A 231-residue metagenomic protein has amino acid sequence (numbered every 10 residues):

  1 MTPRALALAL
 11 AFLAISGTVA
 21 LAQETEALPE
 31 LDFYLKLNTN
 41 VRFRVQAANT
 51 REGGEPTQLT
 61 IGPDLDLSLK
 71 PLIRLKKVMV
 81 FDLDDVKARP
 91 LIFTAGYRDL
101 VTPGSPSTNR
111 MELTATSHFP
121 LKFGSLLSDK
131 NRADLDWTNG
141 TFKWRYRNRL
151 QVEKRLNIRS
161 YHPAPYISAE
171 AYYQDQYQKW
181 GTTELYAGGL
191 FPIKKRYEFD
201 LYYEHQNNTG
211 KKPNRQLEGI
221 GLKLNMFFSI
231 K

Functional and structural regions predicted by a protein language model:
A5-S16: Sec-dependent N-terminal signal peptides
G17-A22: Sec/Tat signal peptide C-region and signal peptidase I cleavage site
Q23-K77, D84-A88: Start-of-domain marker
T25-P29, E55-I61, S107-M111, F142-N148 (+2 more regions): Residues that define the transmembrane beta-barrel architecture of outer-membrane proteins
T39-V45, K70-K76, P90-F93, L121-L127 (+3 more regions): Repeated loop/turn-to-beta-strand initiation elements of outer-membrane beta-barrel proteins
A47-G53, Y97-P103, F119, A133-W137 (+3 more regions): Transmembrane beta-strands of outer-membrane beta-barrel pores
D64-L72, A115, Q216-K231: Outer-membrane beta-barrel "beta-signal"
S117-H118, L126-A171: Detector for outer-membrane/organellar transmembrane beta-barrel domains, recognizing the amphipathic beta-strand
